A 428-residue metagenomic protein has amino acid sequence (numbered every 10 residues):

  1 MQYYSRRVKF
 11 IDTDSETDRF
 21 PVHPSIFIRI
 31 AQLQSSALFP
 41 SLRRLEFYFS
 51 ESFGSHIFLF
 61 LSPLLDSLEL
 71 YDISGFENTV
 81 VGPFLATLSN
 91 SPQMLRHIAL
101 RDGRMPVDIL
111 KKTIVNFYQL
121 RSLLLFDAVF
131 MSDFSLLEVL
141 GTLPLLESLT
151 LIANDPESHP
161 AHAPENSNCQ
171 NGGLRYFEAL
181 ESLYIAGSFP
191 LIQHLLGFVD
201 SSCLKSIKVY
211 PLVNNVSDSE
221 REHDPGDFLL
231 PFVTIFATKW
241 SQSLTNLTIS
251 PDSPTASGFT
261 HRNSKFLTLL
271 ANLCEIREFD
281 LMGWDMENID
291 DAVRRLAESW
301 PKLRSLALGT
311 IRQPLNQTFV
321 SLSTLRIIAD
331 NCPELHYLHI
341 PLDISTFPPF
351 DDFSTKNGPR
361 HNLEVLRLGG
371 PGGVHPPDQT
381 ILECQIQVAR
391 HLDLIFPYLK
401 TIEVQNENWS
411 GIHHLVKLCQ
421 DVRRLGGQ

Functional and structural regions predicted by a protein language model:
M1-Q428: Leucine-rich repeat
